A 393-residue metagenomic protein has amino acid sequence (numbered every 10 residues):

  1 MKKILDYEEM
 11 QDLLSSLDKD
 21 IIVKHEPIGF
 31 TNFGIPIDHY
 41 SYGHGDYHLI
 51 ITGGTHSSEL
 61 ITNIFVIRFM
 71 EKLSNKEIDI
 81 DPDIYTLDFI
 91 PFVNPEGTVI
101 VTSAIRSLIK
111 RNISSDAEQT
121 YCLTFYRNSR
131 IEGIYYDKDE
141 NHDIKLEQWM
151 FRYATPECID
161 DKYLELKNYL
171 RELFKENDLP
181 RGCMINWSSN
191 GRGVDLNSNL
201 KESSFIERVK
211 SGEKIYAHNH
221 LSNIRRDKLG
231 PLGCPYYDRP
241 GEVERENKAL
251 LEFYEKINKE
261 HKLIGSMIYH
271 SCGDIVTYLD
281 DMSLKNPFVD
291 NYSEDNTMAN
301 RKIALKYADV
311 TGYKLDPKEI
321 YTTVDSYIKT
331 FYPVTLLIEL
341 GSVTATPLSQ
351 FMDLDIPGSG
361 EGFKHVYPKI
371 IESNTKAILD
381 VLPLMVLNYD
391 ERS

Functional and structural regions predicted by a protein language model:
M1-L13, K19, K76, L200 (+1 more regions): C-terminal accessory segments enriched in acidic
D18, V23-F33: N-terminal cap/lid segment of alpha/beta-hydrolase-fold proteins
D38-Y47: Short beta-strand-to-loop junctions in surface cap/lid or active-site-entrance loops
D46, I61, S74, D79-N286: Active-site/substrate-binding loop(s) of hydrolase catalytic cores
Y47-H56: Short beta-strand element of the alpha/beta-hydrolase
H56-N63: Di-metal (Zn2+ and/or Mg2+/Mn2+) metal-binding site signature of metallo-dependent hydrolases with the MBL/beta-CASP
V66-I67, N300: Amphipathic alpha-helical segments in well-structured domains
